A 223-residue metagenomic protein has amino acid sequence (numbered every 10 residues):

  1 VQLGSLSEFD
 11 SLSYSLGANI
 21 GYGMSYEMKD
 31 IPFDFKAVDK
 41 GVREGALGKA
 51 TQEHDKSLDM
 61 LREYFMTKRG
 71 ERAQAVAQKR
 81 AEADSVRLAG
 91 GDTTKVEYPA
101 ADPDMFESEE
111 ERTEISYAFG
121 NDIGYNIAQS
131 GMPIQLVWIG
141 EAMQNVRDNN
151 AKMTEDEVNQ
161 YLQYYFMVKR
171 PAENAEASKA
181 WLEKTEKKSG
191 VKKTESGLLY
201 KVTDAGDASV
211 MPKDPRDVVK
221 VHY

Functional and structural regions predicted by a protein language model:
V1-H222: Cross-family detector of peptidyl-prolyl cis-trans isomerase
